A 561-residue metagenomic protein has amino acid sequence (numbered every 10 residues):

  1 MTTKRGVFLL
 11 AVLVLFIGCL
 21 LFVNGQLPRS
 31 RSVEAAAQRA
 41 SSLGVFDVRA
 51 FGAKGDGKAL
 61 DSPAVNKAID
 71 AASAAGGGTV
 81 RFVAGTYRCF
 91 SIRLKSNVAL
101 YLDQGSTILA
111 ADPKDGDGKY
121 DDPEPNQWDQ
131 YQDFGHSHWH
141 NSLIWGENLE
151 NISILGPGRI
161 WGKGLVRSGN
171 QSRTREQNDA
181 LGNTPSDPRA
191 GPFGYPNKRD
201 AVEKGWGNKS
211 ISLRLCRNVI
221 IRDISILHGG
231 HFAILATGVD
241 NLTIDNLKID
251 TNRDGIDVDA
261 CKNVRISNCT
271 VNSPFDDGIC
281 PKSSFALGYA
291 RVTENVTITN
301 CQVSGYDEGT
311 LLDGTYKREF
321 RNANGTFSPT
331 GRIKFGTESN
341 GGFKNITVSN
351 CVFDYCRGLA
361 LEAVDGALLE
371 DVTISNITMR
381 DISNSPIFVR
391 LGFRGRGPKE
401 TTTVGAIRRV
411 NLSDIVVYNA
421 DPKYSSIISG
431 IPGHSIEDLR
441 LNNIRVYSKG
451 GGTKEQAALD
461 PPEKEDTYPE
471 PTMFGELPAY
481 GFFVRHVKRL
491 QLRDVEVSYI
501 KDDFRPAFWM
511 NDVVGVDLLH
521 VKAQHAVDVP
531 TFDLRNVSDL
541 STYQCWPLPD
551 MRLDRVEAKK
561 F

Functional and structural regions predicted by a protein language model:
T2, G6, L13-F561: Extracellular/periplasmic carbohydrate-active domains that bind, remodel, or depolymerize complex polysaccharides
